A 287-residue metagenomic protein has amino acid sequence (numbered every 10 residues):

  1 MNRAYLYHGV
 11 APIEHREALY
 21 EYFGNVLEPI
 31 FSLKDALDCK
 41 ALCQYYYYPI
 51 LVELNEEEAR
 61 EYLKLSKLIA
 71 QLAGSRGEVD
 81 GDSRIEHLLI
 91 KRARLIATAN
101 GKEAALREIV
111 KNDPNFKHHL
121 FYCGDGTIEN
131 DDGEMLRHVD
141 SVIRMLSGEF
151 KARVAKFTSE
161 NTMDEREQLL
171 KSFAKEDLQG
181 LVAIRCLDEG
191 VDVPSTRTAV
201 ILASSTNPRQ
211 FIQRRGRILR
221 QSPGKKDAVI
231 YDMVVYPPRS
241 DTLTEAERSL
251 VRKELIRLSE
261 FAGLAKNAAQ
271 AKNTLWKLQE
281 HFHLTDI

Functional and structural regions predicted by a protein language model:
M1-Y46: Post-DEXD/H (motif II) to motif III coupling segment of the RecA-like Helicase ATP-binding lobe
M1-Y5, K117-H118, E176-G180: Loop/turn-to-beta-strand initiation segments
Y7-A11, C123-G126, I184-C186: A short beta-strand-to-loop transition that corresponds to the Sensor-1 phosphate-sensing loop of AAA+ P-loop ATPases
A18, Y22, E61-K64, Q210-R214 (+1 more regions): Alpha-helical scaffold elements adjacent to nucleotide-binding pockets in ATP/GTP-utilizing enzyme cores
A41-E78: RecA-like P-loop NTPase motor core
A70-S172: Conserved helicase/translocase motor-coupling segment
S147-K272: Conserved RecA-like P-loop NTPase helicase motor core
